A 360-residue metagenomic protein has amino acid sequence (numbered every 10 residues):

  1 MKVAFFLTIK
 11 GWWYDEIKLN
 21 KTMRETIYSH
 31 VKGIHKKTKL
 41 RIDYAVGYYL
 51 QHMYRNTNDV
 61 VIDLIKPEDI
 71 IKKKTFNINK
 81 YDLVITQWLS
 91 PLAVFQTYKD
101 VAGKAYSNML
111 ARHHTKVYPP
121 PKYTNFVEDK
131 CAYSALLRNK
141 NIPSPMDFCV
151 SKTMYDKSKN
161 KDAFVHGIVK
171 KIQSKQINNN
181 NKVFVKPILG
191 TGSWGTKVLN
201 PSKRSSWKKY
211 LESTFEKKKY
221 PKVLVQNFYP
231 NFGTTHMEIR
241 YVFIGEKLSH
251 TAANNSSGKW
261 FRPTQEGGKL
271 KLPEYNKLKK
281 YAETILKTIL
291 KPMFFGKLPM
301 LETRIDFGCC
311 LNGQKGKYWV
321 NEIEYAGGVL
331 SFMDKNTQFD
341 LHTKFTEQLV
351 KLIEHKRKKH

Functional and structural regions predicted by a protein language model:
M1-A4: Extreme N-terminal starter segment of soluble prokaryotic enzymes
T8-I62: Short, charged N-terminal beta->alpha structural module
I9-G11, L89-A93, I188-G190: Short glycine-rich anion-binding loops that position phosphate/pyrophosphate groups of nucleotides and phosphorylated
K39-A163: Conserved N-proximal alpha/beta basic substrate-recognition cap immediately N-terminal to, or forming the N-lobe
I62-L64, V225-N227, E238, M293-N312: A short glycine-rich, hydrophobically flanked beta-strand micro-motif that places a catalytic Asp/Glu for divalent metal
I172-F184: Acidic/histidine-enriched active-site and ligand-binding environments that engage anionic O-linkages
N179-N181, L189-K287, K291, K317-W319: Phosphate-binding site of ATP-dependent enzymes
K280, F294-M300, C309-H360: C-terminal active-site "lid" helix and adjoining low-complexity regulatory extension at the edge of ATP-using catalytic
